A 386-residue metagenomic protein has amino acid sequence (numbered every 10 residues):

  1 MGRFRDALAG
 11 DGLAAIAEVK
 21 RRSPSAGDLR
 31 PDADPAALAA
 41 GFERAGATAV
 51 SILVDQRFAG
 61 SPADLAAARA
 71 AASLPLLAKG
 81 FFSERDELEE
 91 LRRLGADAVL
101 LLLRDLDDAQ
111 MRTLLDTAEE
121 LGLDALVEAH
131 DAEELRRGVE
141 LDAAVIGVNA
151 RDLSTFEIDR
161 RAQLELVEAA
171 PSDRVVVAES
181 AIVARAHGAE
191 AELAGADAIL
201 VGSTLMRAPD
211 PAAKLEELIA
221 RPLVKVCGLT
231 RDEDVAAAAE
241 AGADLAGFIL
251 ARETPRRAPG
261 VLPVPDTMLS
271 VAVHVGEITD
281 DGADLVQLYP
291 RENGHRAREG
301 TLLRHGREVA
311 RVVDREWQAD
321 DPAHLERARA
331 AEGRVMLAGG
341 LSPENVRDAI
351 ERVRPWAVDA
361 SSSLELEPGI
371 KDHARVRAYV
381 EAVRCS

Functional and structural regions predicted by a protein language model:
M1-L76, F82-D86, L94, T117-V145 (+3 more regions): Conserved N-terminal beta1-alpha1 strand-loop-helix module at the mouth
E87-D105, M111-R112, T117, G242: A short alpha/beta connector and helix-capping loop motif
L101-D107, G247, R252: Gly/Pro- and small hydrophobic-enriched strand-loop and loop-to-helix capping segments that sit at the rims
A150: Basic, amphipathic alpha-helix used for nucleic-acid engagement in HTH/winged-helix/SANT-Myb modules and analogous
